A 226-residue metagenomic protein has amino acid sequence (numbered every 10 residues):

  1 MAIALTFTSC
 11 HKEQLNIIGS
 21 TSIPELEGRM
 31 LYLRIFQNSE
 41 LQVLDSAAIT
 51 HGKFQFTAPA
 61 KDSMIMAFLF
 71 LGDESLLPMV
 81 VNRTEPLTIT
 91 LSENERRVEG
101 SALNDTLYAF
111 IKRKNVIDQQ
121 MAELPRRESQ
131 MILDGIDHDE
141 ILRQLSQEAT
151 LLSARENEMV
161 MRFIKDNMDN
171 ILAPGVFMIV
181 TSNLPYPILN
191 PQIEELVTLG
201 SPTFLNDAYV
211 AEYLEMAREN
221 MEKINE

Functional and structural regions predicted by a protein language model:
M1-C10: Sec-dependent bacterial lipoprotein signal peptides
C10-L151, N157: A non-transmembrane, solvent-exposed segment enriched in polar/low-complexity residues
H11, I23, M161, F177-S182: Intrinsically disordered, low-complexity regions
R155-E158, I171: Residues forming well-ordered secondary-structure scaffolds
N157-K165: A short, acidic, amphipathic alpha-helical segment used as a generic capping/interface helix at domain edges
K165-E226: Charged, long alpha-helical assembly modules
